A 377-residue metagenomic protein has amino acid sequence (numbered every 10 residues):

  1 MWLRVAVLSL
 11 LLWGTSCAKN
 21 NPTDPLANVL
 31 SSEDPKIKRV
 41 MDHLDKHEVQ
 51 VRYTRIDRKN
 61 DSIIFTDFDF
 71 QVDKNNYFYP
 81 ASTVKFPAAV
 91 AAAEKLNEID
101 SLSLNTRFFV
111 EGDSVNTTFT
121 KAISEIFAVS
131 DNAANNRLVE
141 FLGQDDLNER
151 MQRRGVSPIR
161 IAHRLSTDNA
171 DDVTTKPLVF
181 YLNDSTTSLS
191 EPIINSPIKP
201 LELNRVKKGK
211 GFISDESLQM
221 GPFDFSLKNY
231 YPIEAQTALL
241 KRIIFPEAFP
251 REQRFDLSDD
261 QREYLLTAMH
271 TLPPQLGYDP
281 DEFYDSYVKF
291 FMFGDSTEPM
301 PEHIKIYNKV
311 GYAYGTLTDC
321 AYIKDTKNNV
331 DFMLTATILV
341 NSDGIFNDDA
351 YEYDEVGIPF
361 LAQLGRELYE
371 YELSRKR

Functional and structural regions predicted by a protein language model:
M1-L26: Bacterial Sec-dependent N-terminal signal peptides
K19-K38, G221-I233, T237-R377: Structured C-terminal helix/loop/strand segments within mature extracytoplasmic catalytic/sensor domains
P22-D34, K46-H47, S114-Q253: Active-site-adjacent helix/loop patches that line small-molecule binding or acyl-intermediate pockets
E33-V72, L334-A336: A short, well-structured edge-of-sheet supersecondary motif
K46-E48, F65-D67, D73-N75, Y79-V84 (+4 more regions): Extracytoplasmic
F78-S103, L334: Active-site SXXK
K85-A92, I126, M151, Q236 (+3 more regions): Residue-level preference for non-acidic, small/hydrophobic
E94-K121: Short, well-structured active-site flanking segments
